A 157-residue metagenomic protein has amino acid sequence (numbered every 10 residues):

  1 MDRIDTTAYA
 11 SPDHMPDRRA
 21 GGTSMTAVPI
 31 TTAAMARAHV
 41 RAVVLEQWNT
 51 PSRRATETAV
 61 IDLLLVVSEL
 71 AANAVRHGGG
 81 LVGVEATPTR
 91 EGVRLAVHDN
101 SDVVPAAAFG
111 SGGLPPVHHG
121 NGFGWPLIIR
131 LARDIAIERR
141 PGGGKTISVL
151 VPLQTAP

Functional and structural regions predicted by a protein language model:
M1-T31, V75-P157: Conserved beta-strand-loop-beta-strand hairpin that lines the nucleotide-binding pocket of ATP/GTP-utilizing enzymes
G21-T23, A27-Q47: Extended, non-globular alpha-helical segments
A33, T56-V60, W125: Short, structured helix-loop boundary elements
A38, V44-S68: Conserved short strand/loop->alpha-helix "switch" segment adjacent to the catalytic nucleotide/phosphoryl-transfer site
V66, A71-H77: Short, well-structured hydrophobic secondary-structure segments
